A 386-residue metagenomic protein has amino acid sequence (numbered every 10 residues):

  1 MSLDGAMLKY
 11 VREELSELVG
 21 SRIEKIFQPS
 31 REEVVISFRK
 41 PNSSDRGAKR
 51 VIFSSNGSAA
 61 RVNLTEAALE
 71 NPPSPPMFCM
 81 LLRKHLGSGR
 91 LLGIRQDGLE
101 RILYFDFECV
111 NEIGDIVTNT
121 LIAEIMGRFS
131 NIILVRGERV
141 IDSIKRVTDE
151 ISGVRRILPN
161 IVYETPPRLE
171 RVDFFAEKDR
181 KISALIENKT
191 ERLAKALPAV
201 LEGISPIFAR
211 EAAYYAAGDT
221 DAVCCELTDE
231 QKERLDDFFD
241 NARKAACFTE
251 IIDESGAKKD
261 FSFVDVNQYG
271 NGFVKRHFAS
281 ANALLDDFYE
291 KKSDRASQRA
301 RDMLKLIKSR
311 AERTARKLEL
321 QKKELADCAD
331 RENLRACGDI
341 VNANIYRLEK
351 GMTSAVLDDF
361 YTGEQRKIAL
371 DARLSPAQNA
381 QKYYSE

Functional and structural regions predicted by a protein language model:
M1-E386: Extended, highly charged segments
